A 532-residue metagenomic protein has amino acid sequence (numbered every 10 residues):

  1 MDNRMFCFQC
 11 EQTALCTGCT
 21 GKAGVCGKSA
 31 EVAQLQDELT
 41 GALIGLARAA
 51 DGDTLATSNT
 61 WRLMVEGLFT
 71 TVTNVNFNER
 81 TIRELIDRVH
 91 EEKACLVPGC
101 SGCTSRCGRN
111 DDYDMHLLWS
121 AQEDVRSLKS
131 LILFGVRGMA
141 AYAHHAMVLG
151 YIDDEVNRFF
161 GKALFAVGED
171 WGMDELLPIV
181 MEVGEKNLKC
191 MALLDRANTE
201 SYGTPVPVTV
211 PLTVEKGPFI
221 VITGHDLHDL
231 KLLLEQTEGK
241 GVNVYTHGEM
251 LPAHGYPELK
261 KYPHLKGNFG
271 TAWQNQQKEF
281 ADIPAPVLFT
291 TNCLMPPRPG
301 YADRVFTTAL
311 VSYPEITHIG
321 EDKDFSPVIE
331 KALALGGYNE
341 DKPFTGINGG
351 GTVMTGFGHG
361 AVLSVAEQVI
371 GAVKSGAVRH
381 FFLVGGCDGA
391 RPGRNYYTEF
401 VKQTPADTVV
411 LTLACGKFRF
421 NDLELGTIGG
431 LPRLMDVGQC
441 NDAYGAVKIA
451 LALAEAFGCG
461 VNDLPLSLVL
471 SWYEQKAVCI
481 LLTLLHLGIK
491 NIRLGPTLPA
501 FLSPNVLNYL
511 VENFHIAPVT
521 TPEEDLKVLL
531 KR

Functional and structural regions predicted by a protein language model:
D2-V32, Q36, G41-I44, L55 (+2 more regions): Anaerobic metallocofactor- and corrinoid-dependent redox/one-carbon enzyme cores, especially those from methanogenesis
L43-S201, P207: Electropositive, gly/pro-rich neighborhoods at or near active sites that engage anionic ligands
